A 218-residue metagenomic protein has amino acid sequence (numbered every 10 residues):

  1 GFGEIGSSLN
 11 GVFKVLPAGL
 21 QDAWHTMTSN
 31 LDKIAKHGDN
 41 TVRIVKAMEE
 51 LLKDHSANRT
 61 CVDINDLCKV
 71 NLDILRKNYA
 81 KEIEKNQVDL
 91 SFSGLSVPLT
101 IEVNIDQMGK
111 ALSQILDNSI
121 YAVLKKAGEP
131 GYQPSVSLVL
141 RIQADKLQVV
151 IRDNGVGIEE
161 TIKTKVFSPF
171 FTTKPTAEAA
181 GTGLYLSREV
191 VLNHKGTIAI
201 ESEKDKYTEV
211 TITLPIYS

Functional and structural regions predicted by a protein language model:
G1-D39, R59: Histidine phosphotransfer helical core of two-component systems
D54-A57, T100-V103, T173: Conserved micro-motifs of the catalytic ATP-binding
T60, E82-N86, I120-A144: ATP-lid-like helix-loop hinge signature
K85-L99: Conserved catalytic submotifs in the C-terminal HATPase_c
I158-F170: Short conserved segment of the HATPase_c
G183-S187: Short alpha-helical Gxxx[C/S/T] motif in the catalytic ATP-binding
